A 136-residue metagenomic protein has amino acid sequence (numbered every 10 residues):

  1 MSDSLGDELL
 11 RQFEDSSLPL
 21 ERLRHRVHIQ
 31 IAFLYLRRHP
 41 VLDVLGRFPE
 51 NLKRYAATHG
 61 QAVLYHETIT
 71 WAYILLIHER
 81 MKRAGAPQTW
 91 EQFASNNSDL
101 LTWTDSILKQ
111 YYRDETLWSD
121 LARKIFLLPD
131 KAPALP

Functional and structural regions predicted by a protein language model:
S2-L20: Metal- and O2-centered redox machinery and metal/ROS homeostasis
D7-L10, P49, I74, E91: Hydrophobic core segments within long, regular secondary-structure runs in both alpha- and beta-rich folds
S16-P87: Conserved, aromatic- and glycine-enriched, well-ordered alpha/beta core segments that occur as contiguous structural
H66-P136: A charged, amphipathic interaction segment
